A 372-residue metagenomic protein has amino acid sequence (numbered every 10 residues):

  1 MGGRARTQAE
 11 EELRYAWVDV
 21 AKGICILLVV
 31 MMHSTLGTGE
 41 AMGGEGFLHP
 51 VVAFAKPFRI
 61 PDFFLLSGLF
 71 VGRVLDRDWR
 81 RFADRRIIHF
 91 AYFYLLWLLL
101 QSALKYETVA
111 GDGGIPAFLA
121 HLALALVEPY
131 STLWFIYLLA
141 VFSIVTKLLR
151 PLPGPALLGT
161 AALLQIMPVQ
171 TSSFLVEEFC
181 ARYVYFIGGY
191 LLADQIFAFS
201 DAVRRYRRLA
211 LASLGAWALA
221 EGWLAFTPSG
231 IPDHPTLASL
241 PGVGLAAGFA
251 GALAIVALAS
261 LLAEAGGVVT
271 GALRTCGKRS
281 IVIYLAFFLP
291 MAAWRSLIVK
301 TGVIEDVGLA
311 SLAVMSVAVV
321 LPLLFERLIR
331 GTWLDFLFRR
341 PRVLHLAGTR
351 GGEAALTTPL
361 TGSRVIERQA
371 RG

Functional and structural regions predicted by a protein language model:
G2-G372: Alpha-helical transmembrane segments and their immediate juxtamembrane cytosolic regions
